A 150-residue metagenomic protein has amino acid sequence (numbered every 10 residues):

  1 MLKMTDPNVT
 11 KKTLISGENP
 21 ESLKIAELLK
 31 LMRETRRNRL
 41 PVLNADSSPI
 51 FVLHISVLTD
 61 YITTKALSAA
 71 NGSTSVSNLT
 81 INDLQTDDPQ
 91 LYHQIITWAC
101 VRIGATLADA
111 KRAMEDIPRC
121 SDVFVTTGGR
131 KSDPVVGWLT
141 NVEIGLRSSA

Functional and structural regions predicted by a protein language model:
M1-E18, G72-C100: Bateman (tandem CBS) regulatory domains
L14-R37, V42-A45, S56, Y61-I62 (+3 more regions): The conserved cystathionine-beta-synthase
K30, T64, T86-Q90: Surface-exposed beta-loop interaction hotspot
S48-A70: Anionic-ligand-binding alpha/beta catalytic cores of soluble enzymes and soluble regulatory domains that recognize
S48-F51, D133-G137: Glycine-rich phosphate/pyrophosphate-binding loop shared by adenosine-nucleotide-utilizing enzymes
